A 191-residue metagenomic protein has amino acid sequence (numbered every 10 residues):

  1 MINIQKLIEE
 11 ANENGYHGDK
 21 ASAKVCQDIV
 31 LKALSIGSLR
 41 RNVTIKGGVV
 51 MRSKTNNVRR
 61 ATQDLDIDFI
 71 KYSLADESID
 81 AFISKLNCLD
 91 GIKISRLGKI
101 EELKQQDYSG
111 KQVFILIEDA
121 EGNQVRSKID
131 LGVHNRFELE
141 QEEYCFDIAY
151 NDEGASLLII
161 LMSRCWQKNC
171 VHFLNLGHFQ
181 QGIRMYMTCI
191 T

Functional and structural regions predicted by a protein language model:
M1-T191: Compositionally biased terminal segments of proteins
